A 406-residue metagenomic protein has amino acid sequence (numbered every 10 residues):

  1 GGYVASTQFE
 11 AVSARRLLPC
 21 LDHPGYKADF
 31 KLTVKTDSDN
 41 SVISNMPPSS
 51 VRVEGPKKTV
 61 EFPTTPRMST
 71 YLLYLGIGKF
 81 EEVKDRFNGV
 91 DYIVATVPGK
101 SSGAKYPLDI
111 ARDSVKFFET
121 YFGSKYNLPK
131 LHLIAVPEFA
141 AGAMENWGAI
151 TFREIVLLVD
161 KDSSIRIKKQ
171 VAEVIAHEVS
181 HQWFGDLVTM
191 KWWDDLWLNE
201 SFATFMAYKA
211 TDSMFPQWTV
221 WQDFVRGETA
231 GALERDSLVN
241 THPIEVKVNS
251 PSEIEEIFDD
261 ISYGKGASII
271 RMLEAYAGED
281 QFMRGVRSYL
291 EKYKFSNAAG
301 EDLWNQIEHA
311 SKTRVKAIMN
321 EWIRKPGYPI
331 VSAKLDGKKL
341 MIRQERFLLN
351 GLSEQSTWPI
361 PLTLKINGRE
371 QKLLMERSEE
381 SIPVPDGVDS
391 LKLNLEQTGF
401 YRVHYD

Functional and structural regions predicted by a protein language model:
G1-F80, K84, G103-Y106, K247: Extended, low-hydrophobicity, Ser/Thr/Pro/Gly-biased non-transmembrane segments
V4-S6, R16, K58-T64, I93-A95 (+3 more regions): Generic recognition of long tandem-repeat/solenoid scaffolds
G25-Y26, E54, R86-F87, K125-N127 (+1 more regions): Extracellular/periplasmic catalytic domains that process cell-envelope and extracellular macromolecules
K35-D37, T65, R153, R343 (+1 more regions): Solvent-exposed residues in well-ordered beta-strands and their adjoining turns, especially edge/terminal strands
F62, D91-E345, L349-G351: Hydrophobic alpha-helical and helix-loop surface patches within well-folded domains that function as non-catalytic
V315-K316, Y328-E396: Beta-strand-rich binding/interaction modules
T398-R402: Short acidic/polar inter-strand loop motif in beta-rich domains
